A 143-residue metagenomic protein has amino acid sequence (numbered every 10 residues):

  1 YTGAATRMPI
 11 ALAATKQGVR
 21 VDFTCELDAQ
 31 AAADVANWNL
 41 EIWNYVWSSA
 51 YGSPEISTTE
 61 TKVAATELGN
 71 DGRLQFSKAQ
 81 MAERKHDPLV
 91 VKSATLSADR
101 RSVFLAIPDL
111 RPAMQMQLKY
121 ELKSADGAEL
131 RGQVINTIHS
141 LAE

Functional and structural regions predicted by a protein language model:
T2-A29, A36: Surface beta-strand/loop "capping" patches
T2-P9, D28, R111, K119-E143: Acidic, Ser/Thr/Gly/Pro-rich low-complexity segments and short DxT(G/T)-type signature motifs
R7, L89-V91, V103-F104: Short structured motifs
L12-Q17, A94-R101: Short, ordered beta-strand-loop transition motifs
G18-R20, S102-F104, Q133: Intrinsic-disorder/low-complexity, polar/charged segments enriched in Ser/Thr/Lys/Arg/Asp/Glu/Gln
V21, E26-K92, K119-K123, G132-N136: Short, surface-exposed alpha-helix to beta-strand junction/turn motifs within ectodomains of secreted and cell-envelope
L96-M114: A surface-exposed beta-strand-loop module
